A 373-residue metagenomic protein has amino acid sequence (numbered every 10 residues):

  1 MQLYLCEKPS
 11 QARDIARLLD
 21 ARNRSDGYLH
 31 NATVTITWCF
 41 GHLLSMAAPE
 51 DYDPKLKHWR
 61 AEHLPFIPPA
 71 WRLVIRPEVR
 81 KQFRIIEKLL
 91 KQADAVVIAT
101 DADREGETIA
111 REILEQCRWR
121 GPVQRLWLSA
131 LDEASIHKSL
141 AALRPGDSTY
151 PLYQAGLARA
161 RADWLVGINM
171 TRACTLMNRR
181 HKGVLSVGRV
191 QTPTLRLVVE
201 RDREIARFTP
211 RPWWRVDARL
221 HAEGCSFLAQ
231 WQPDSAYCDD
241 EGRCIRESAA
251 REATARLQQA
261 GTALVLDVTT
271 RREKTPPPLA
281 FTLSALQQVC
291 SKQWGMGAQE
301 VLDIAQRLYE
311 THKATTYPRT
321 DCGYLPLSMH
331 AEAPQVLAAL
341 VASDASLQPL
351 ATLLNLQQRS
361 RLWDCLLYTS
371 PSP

Functional and structural regions predicted by a protein language model:
M1-I168: Intrinsically disordered, low-complexity regulatory segments
T35, L43-I75, K182-E310, A338 (+3 more regions): Long, highly charged, low-complexity internal segments
T100-A102, Q288-C290, R319: Short glycine-centered, acidic/aromatic-flanked micro-motifs in structured strand/loop junctions that mark active-site
I136-W213: C-terminal or mid-to-C-terminal helical accessory/interaction module adjacent to the motor/catalytic core
E310-Y317: A short, conserved structural fragment
R319-L337: Accessory beta->alpha helical hairpin/"wing" motif in late/C-terminal subdomains of nucleic-acid enzymes
Y368-P373: Conserved small/polar residues in nucleotide/adenosyl-binding loops
